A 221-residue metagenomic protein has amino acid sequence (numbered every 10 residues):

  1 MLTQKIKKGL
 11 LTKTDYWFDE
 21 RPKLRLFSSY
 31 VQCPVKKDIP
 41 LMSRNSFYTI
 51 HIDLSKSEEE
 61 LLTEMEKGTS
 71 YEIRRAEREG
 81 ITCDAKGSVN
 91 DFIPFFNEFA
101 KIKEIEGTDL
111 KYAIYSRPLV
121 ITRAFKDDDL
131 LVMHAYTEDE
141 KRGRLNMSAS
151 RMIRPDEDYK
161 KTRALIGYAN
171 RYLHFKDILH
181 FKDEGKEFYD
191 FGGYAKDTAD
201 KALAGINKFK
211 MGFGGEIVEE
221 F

Functional and structural regions predicted by a protein language model:
M1-L24: Boundary/entry segment of secreted carbohydrate-active catalytic domains
L2-G9, C33-R163, H180, K196 (+1 more regions): A conserved beta-strand-loop-helix scaffold within acyl/acetyltransferase catalytic domains
T14-F18, V31-K36: Structural motif
F18-R25, Y172-F188: Conserved acyl-CoA
K161-K176: Conserved acetyl-CoA pyrophosphate-binding loop and the N-cap/start of the following alpha-helix in GNAT-like
G193-F221: Conserved catalytic-core subdomain
